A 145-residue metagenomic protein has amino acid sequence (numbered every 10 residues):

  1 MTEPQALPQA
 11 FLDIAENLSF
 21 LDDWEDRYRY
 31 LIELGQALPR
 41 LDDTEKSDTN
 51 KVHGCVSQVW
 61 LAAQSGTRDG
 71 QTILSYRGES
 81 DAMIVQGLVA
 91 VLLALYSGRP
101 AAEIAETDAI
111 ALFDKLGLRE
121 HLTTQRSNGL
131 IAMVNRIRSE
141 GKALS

Functional and structural regions predicted by a protein language model:
M1-D22, D26-D69, L118-H121, R136-S145: Ser/Thr/Pro-rich, acidic low-complexity intrinsically disordered regulatory segments
M1-Q5, E79-D81, R99: A short, ordered amphipathic alpha-helix with a cationic face
E16, A90-V91: Positions in alpha-helical segments
L21-W24, E79-I84, Q125: Structural motif
R27, S57, I84-V89, Y96 (+3 more regions): Amphipathic alpha-helical interface surfaces
T49-K51, C55, G66, Y76-S80 (+1 more regions): Solvent-exposed interaction patches of small proteins and small membrane subunits
S65-A82, L93-S97: Conserved interaction-surface patches within small, structured recognition/assembly domains
E79-S80, A102-I104, A111-S145: C-terminal binding/interaction regions
